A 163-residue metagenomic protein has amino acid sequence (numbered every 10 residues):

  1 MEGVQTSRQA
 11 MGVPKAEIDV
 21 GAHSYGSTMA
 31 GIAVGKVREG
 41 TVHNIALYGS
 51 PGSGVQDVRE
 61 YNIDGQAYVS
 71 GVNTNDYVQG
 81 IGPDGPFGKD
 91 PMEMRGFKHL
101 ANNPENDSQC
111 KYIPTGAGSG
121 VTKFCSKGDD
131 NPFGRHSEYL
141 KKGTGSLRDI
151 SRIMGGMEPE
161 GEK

Functional and structural regions predicted by a protein language model:
M1-A16, K36-K163: Lipolytic serine-hydrolase domain surface
G21-G26, A30: Gly/Ala-rich beta-loop-alpha elbow adjacent to hydrolase catalytic centers
G31-G35: Short, hydrophobic alpha-helix immediately C-terminal to the catalytic nucleophile
